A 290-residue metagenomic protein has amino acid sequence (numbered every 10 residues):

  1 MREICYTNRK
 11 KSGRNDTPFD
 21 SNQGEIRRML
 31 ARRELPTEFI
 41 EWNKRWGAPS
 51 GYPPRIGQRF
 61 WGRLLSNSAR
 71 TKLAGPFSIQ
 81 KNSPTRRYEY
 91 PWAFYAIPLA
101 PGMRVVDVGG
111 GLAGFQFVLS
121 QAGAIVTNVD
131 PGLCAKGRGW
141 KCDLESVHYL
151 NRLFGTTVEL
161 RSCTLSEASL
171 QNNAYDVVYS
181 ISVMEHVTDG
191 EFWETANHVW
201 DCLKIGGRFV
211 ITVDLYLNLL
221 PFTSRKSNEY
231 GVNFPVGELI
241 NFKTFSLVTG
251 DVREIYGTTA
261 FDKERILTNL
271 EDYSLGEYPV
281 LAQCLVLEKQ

Functional and structural regions predicted by a protein language model:
E3-A96, V105-V106, L112-E167, V210-Q290: Class I (Rossmann-like) S-adenosyl-L-methionine-dependent methyltransferase catalytic domain, capturing the SAM-binding
P101-G102: Phosphate-coordination loops involved in phosphoryl transfer and adenosine-cofactor binding
S166-V178: A short acidic, Gly/Pro-enriched loop at the edge of an enzyme's catalytic core that lines a small-molecule cofactor
V177-G190: A short SAM/SAH-binding and catalytic strip from SAM-dependent methyltransferases
V177-V178, V199-W200, F209-I211: Alpha-helical membrane segments in multi-pass integral membrane proteins
G190-F192, F222-T223: A short secondary-structure junction signal
W193-I205: A short glycine-rich, Lys/Arg-flanked "PGG" loop and its adjoining helix->strand segment in the class I
